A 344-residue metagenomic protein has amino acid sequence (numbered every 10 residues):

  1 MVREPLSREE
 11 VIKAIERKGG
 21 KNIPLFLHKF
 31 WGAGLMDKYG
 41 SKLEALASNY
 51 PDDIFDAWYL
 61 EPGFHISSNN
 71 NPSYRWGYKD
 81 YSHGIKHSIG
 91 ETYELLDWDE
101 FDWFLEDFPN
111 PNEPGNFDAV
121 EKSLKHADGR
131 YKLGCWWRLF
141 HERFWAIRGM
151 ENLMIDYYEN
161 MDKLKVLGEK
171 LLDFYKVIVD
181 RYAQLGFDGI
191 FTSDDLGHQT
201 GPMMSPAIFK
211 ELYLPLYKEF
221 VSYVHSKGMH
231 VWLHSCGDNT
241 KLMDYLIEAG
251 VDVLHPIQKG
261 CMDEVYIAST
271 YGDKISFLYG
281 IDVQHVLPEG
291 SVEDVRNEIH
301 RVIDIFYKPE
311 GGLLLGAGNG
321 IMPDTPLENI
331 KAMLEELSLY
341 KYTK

Functional and structural regions predicted by a protein language model:
M1-K344: Catalytic cores of TIM-barrel enzymes
